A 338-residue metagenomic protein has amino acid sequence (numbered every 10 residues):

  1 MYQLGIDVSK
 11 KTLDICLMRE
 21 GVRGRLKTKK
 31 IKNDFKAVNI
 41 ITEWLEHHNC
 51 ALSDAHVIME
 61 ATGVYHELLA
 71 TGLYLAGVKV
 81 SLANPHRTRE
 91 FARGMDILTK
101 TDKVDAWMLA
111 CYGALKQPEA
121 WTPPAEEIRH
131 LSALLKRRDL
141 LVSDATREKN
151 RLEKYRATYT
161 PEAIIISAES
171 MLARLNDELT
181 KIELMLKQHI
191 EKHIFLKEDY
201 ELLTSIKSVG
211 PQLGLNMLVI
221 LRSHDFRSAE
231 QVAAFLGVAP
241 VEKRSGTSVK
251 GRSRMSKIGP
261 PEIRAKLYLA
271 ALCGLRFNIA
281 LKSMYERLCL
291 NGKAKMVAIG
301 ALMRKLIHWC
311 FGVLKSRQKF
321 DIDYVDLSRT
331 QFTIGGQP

Functional and structural regions predicted by a protein language model:
M1-R19, L109, L141: Gly/Thr-rich phosphate-binding beta-strand-loop-beta motif of the actin/hexokinase/Hsp70
S9-N39: Short glycine-rich, Thr/Ser-proximal phosphate-binding strand/loop in the N-terminal lobe of ATP-dependent enzymes
K36-D54: Short, basic/hydrophobic alpha-helical segments
S53-T62: Short glycine-rich phosphate-binding loop at a beta-alpha junction
T71-L75, S81-L202: Long, charge-rich intrinsically disordered scaffolds of nucleic-acid metabolism proteins
A120-S132, R156, A163, G251-R254 (+1 more regions): Short, solvent-exposed helix-loop connector elements
P211, L215-N291, K295, Q331-P338: Phosphate-backbone recognition surface of nucleic-acid-processing proteins
L290-P338: Basic, amphipathic alpha-helical segments enriched in Lys/Arg and hydrophobic/aromatic residues
